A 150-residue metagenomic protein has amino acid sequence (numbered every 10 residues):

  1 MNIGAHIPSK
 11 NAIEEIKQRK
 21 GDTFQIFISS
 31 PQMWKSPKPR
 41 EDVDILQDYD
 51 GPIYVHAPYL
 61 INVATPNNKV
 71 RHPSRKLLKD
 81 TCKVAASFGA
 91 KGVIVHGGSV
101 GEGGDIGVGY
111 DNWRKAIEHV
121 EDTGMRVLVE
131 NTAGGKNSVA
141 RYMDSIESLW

Functional and structural regions predicted by a protein language model:
M1-D80: N-terminal pre-domain/capping segments
V63-W150: Active-site acidic/histidine proton-transfer and metal-coordination neighborhood in alpha/beta enzyme cores
